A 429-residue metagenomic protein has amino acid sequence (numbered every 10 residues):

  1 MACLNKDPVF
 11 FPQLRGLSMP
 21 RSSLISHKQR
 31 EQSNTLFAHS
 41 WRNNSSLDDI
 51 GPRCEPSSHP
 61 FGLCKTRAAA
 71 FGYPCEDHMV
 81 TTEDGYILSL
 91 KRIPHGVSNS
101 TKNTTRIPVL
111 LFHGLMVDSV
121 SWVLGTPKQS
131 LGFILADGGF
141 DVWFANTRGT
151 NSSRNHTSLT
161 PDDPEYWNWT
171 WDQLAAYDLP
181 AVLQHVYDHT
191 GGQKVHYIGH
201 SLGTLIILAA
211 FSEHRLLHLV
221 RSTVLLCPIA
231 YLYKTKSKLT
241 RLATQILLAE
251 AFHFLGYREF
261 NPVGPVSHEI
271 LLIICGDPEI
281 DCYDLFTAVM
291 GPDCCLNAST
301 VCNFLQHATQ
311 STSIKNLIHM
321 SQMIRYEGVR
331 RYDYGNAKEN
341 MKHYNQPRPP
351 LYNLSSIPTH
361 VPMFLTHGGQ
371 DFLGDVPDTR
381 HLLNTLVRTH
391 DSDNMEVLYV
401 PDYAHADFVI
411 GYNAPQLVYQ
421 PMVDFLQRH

Functional and structural regions predicted by a protein language model:
F37-N43, D188-Q193, L202-N345: Alpha/beta-hydrolase-fold enzymes
C64-T101: N-terminal cap/lid segment of alpha/beta-hydrolase-fold proteins
R67, P94-L159: Short, surface-exposed "cap/lid" segments of acyl-processing enzymes
H113-L115, V195-L202, G368: Conserved alpha/beta-hydrolase "nucleophile elbow" surrounding the catalytic nucleophile
E165-H189: Alpha/beta-hydrolase active-site loop
T359, F364-H367: Short beta-strand/loop motif that positions the catalytic acidic residue of the alpha/beta-hydrolase fold
F372-D378: Conserved alpha/beta-hydrolase "acid-adjacent" motif
E396-H429: Catalytic active-site module of serine/aspartate enzymes centered on a nucleophile-bearing elbow/loop
